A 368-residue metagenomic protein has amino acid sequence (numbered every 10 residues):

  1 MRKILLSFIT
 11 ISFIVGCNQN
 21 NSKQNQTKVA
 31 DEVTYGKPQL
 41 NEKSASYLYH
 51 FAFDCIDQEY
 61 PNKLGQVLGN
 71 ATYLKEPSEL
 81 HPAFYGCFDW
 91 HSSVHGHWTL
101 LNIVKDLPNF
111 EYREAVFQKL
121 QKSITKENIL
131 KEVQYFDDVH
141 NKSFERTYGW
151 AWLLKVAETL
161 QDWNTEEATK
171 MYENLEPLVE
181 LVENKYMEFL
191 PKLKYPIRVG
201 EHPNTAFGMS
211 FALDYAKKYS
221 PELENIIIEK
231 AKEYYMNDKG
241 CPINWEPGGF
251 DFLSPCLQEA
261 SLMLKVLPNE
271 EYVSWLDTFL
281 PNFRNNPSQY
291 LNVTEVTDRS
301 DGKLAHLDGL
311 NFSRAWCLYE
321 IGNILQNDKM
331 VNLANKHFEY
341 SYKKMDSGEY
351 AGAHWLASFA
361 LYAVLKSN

Functional and structural regions predicted by a protein language model:
I14-G16: C-terminal motif of bacterial Sec signal peptides marking the signal peptidase cleavage site
N18-N25: Bacterial lipoprotein signal-peptidase II cleavage site
K28-Y85, E349: Low-complexity, Ser/Thr/Pro/Gly-enriched N-terminal "stalk/linker" regions
A30-L40, V94-F110, A151-E167, G208-Y219 (+3 more regions): Well-ordered alpha-helical scaffold segments within catalytic/enzyme domains
G36-E42, P77-V94, Y135-A151, K192-T205 (+3 more regions): Solvent-exposed loop and edge beta-strand segments that line ligand/cofactor-binding and catalytic clefts
L48-P61, A115-Q134, N174-Y195, L223-I243 (+2 more regions): Long, well-ordered core segments of solenoidal/helical folds
G86, V94, L101-S220: Extended ligand-binding groove/face enriched in aromatic
N292-N368: Fungal-biased detection of long, low-complexity, Ser/Thr- and Lys/Arg-rich intrinsically disordered regions
